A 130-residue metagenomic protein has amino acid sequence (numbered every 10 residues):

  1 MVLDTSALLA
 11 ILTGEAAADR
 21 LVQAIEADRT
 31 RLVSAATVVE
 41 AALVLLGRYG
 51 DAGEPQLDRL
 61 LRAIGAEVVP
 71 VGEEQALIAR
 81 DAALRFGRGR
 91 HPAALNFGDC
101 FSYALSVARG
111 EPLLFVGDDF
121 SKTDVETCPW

Functional and structural regions predicted by a protein language model:
M1-V33, L46-R59, P129: Short, well-structured N-terminal submotif of metal-dependent ribonuclease cores
L8-L9, V38, F120-S121: A generic structural signal for short hydrophobic patches within well-formed alpha-helices
R20-Q23, R59-R62, A83-G89: Glycine/charged-rich beta-loop-alpha catalytic/anionic-binding loops adjacent to active sites
A27-R31, I64-E67, E111: Short active-site oxyanion
E67-P112: Active-site neighborhoods of divalent-metal-dependent phosphate/nucleic-acid chemistry enzymes
Y103-W130: Acidic, PIN/NYN-like endoribonuclease modules and their adjacent C-terminal/linker elements
